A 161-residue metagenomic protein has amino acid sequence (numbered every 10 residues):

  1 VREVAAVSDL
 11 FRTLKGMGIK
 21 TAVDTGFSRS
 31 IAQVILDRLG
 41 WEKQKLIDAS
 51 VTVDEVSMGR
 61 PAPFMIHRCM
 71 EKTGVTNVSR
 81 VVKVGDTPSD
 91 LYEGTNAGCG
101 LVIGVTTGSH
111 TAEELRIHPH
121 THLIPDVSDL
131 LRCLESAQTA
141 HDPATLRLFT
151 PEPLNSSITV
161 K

Functional and structural regions predicted by a protein language model:
V1-V23, R29, Q33, P63: Short, acidic loop-to-helix structural element flanking the phosphoryl-transfer center in phosphate-processing enzymes
E3, T21-D24, M58, K83 (+2 more regions): Conserved SAM-binding loop
S8-K15, M70-E71, L91-N96: Surface-exposed amphipathic alpha-helices with a cationic face
M17-I19, T73-S79, A137: Glycine-rich phosphate-binding loop signature in dinucleotide/nucleotide-binding domains
K43-M58: A short, structured active-site edge motif that brings together acidic residues
R60-L91: Conserved Lys-Pro-Asp/Glu-containing loop-to-beta segment of HAD-superfamily phosphomonoesterases, centered on
I66, T111-L134, Q138-S156: Short acidic, glycine/proline-enriched helix-loop-strand junctions
V82-H122: Acidic, Mg2+-coordinating phosphoryl-transfer loop and its flanking beta/alpha structural elements, shared across
